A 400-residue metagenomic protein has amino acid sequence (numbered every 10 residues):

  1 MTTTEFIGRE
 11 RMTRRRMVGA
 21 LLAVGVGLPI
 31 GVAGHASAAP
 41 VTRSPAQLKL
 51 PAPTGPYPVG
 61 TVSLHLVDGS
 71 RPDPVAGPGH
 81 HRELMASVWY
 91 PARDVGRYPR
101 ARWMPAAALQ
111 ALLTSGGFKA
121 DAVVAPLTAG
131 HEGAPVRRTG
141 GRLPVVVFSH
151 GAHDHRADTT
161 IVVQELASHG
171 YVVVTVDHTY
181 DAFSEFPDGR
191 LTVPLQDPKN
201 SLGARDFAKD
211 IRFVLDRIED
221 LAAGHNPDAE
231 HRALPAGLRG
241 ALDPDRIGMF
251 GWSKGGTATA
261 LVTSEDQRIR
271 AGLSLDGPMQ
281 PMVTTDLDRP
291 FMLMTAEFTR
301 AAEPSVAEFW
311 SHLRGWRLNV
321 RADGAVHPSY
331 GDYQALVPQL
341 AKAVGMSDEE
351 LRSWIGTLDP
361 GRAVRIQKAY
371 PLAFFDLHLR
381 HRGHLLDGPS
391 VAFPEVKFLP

Functional and structural regions predicted by a protein language model:
M1-M12, A20-I30: N-terminal secretory signal peptides
G25-V26, A36, V147: Cleavable N-terminal signal peptides
A39-V146, E350-P360, R380: Domain-level recognition of soluble alpha/beta enzyme cores, biased toward histidine phosphatases/phosphomutases
Q47-A52, G79, H312-P400: C-terminal catalytic-base region of ester-bond hydrolases, centering on the histidine of the charge-relay
P135-L143, F148, A152-E185, A301: Short substrate-entry loop that stabilizes the transition state in hydrolases
Y180, G189, L195-A241: Alpha/beta-hydrolase active-site loop
D216-D286: Primarily recognizes the serine-hydrolase "nucleophile elbow" in alpha/beta-hydrolase and SGNH/GDSL folds
R270-Y330: The feature captures the conserved acid-bearing segment of alpha/beta-hydrolase catalytic domains
